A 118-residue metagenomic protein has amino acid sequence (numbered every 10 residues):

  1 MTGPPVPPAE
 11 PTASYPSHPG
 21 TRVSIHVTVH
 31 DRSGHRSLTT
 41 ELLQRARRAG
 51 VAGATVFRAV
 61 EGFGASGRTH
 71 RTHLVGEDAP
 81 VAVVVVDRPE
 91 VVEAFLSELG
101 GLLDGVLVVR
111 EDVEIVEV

Functional and structural regions predicted by a protein language model:
M1-V118: Positively charged, small/polar-rich N-terminal and surface patches that mediate targeting and assembly and bind
